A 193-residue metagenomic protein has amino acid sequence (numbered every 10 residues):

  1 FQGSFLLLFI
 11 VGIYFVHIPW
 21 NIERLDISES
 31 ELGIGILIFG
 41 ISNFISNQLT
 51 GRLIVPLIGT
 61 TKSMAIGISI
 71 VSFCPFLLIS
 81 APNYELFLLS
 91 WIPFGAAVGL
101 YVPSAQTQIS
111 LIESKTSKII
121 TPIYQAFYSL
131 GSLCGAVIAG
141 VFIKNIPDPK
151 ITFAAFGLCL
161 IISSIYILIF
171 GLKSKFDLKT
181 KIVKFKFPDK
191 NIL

Functional and structural regions predicted by a protein language model:
F1-P19, E23, I92-P93, P188-L193: Pair of pore-lining "gating" transmembrane helices in MFS-fold secondary transporters
G12, F39-Q48, S132-L133: Residue-level signature of mid-helix packing/kink "hotspots" within the transmembrane helices of 12-pass Major
D26, I58, S80-E85: Helix-breaking motifs and short loop linkers at transmembrane-helix boundaries and internal kinks in secondary membrane
S46-G59, I143: Helix-to-loop junctions at the C-terminal end of transmembrane segments in multipass secondary transporters
K62-F76: Structural signature of the two symmetry-related core transmembrane helices
C74, E85-F94: Paired small-residue
G99-S114: Intracellular juxtamembrane helix-capping segments at the cytosolic ends of symmetry-related transmembrane helices
I151-I169: Symmetry-related core transmembrane helices of the 12-TM Major Facilitator Superfamily/SLC fold
